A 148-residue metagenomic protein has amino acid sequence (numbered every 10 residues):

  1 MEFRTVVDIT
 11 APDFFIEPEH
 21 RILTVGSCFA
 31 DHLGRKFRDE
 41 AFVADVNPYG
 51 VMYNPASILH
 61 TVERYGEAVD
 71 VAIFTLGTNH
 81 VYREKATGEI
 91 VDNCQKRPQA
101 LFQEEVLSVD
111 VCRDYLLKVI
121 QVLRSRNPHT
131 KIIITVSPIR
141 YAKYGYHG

Functional and structural regions predicted by a protein language model:
M1-G148: Extracellular glycan-modifying ectodomains
